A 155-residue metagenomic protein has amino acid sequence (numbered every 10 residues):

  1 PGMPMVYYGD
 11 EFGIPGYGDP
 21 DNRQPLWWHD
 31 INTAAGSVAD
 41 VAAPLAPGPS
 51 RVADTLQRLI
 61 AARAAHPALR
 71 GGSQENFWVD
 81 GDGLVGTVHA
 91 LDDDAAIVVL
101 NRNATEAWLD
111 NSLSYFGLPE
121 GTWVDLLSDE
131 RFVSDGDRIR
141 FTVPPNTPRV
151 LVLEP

Functional and structural regions predicted by a protein language model:
P1-G48: Aromatic/acidic polysaccharide-binding cleft in carbohydrate-active enzymes
G9-E11, L59, I97, N101 (+1 more regions): Conserved, mostly hydrophobic/aromatic
E11-G13, T33, D92, R102-T105 (+1 more regions): Short, glycine-/Ser/Thr-/acidic-enriched flexible segments
L26-W28, L69, F132: Short clusters of hydrophobic/aromatic residues that line enzyme substrate/ligand-binding pockets
D30-V79, T147: Aromatic- and carboxylate-lined catalytic core of secreted/periplasmic carbohydrate-active enzymes
F77-F116: Carbohydrate-binding surface patches
S114-D129: Solvent-exposed beta-hairpin/edge-strand motifs
S134-P155: C-terminal beta-strand-rich structural cap/linker in extracellular carbohydrate-active enzymes
